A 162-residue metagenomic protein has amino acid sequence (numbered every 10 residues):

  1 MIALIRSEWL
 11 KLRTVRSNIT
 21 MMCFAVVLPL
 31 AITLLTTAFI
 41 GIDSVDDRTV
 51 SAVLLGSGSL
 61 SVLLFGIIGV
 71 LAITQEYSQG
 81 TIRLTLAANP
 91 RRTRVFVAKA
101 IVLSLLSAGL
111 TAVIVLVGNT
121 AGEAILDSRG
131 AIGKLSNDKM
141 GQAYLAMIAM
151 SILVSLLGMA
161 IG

Functional and structural regions predicted by a protein language model:
M1-V26: Aromatic- and glycine-rich beta-strand/loop motifs that create alpha-glucan
I2, Q75-Y77, M150, V154: Solvent-exposed, acidic/flexible segments
I5-R6, N18, S78-G80, L156-L157: Short hydrophobic "helix-edge" motifs at membrane interfaces and signal-peptide entry regions
K11, T74, T85-A87, G158 (+1 more regions): Helix-capping/transition residues at the boundaries of transmembrane alpha-helices and the short helical linkers
N18-V70, F96-G162: Secretory targeting signals
G69-A88, R92-T93, A100: Transmembrane helix boundary and interhelical loop/hinge segments in multi-pass membrane proteins
